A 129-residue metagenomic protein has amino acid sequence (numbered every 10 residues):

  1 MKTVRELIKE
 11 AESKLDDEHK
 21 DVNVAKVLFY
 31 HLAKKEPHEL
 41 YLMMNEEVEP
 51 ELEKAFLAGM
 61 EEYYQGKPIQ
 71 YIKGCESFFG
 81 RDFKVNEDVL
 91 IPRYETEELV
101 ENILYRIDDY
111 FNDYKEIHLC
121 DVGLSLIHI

Functional and structural regions predicted by a protein language model:
M1-K73: N-terminal auxiliary segments of SAM/dcSAM-dependent transferases
K54-I127: SAM-dependent Rossmann-like transferase core, predominantly class I methyltransferases with a strong bias toward
